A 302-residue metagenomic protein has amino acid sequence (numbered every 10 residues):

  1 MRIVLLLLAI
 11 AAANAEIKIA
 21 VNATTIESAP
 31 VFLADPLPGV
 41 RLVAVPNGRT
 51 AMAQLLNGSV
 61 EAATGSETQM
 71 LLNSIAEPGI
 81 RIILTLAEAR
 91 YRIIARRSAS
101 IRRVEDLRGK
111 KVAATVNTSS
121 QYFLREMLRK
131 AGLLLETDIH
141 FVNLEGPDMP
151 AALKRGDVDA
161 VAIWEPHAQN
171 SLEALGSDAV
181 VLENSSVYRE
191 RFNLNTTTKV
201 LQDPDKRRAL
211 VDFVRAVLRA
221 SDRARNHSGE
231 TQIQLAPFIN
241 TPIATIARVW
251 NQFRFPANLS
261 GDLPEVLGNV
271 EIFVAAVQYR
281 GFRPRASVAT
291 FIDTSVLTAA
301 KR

Functional and structural regions predicted by a protein language model:
I3-A12: Sec-dependent N-terminal signal peptides
E16-E136, H140-N143, D159-E165, A179-Y188: Short, glycine-/small- and polar/acidic-enriched structural segments that line small-molecule recognition paths
A34, Q54, G58, N73 (+12 more regions): Structured segments of extracytoplasmic/periplasmic soluble domains in secreted or envelope-associated proteins
P46-R49, T64, A114, T118-Y122 (+5 more regions): Soluble non-cytosolic domains of exported or imported proteins
G48, D222, D293-V296: Functional cleft and adjacent loop/helix regions within the main domain that mediate ligand binding or catalysis
T68, F141-V142, P147-F238: Pocket-lining segment of extracytoplasmic ligand-binding domains
D203-F282: Secondary-structure end/capping motifs
V274-R302: Conserved C-terminal helix/tail region of periplasmic/extracytoplasmic solute-binding proteins
